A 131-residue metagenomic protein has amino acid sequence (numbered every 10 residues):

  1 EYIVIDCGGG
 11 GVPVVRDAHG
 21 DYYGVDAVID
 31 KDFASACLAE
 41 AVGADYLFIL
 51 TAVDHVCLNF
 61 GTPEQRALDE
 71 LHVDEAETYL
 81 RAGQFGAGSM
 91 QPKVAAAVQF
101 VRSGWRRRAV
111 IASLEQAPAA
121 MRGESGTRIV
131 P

Functional and structural regions predicted by a protein language model:
E1-P131: C-terminal catalytic "cap/lid" subdomain
